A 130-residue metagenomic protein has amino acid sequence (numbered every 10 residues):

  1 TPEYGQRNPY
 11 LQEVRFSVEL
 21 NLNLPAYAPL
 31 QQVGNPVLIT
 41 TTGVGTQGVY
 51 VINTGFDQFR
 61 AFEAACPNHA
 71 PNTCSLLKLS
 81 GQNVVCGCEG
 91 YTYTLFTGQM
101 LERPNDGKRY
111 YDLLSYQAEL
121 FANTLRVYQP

Functional and structural regions predicted by a protein language model:
P2-G81, T94-L95, Q99, D112-P130: N-terminal pre-ligand scaffold of iron-sulfur
C66, C86-C88: Short cysteine clusters
D106-R109: Short Gly/Pro-enriched turn/cap motifs at secondary-structure boundaries
